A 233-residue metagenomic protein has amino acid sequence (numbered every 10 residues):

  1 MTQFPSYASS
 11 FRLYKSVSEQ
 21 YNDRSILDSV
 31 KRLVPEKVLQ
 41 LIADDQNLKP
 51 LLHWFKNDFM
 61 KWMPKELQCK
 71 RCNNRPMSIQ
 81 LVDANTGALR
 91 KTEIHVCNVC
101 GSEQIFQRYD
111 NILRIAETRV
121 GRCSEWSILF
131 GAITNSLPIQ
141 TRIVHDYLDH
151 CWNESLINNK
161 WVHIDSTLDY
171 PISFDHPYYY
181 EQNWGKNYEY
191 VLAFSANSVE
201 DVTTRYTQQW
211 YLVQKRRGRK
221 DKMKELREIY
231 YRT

Functional and structural regions predicted by a protein language model:
M1-T118, R122-E125, H145, N158-T233: Alpha-helical and coiled-coil interaction segments, frequently adjacent to or embedded within charge-biased
K56, M60, T134-I139: Hydrophobic/aromatic-lined pockets within catalytic cores
N135-D149: Short, well-structured beta-strand/strand-turn elements
W152-I157: A short beta-strand motif that forms the metal-chelation/ATP-contact edge of phosphoryl-transfer active sites
